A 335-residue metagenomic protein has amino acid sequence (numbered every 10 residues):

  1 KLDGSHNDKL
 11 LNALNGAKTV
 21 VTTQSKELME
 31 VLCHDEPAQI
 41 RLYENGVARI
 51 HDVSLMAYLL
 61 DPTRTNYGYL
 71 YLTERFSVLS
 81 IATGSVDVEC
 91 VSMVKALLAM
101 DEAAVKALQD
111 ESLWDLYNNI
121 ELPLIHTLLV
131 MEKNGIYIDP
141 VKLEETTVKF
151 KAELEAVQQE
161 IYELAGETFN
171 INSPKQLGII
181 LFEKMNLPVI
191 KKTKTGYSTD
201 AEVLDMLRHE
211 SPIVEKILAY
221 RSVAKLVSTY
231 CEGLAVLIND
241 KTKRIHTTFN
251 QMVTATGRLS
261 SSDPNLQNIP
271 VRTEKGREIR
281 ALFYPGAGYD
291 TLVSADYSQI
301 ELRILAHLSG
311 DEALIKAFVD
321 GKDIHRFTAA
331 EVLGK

Functional and structural regions predicted by a protein language model:
K1-L108, T147, Q299: Conserved DEDDh/DEDDy metal-dependent 3′-5′ exonuclease domain
K1-L2, R75, C90-E274, Y284-T291 (+3 more regions): Conserved "right-hand" nucleotidyltransferase catalytic core of DNA-directed polymerases
V20, L292-S294: Short glycine-aspartate micro-motif
Q39-L42, G68, L187-K191, G310-D320: Cytochrome P450 catalytic domain signature, combining two hallmark sequence patches
A48, R272, L282-G286, H307-G310 (+1 more regions): Short, surface-exposed loop/turn microsegments at beta-strand edges and helix-strand junctions
P62, I171, A317-V319: Conserved, non-catalytic sequence blocks in retroelement Pol enzymes and Pol-derived host proteins
R277, L302-R303, H307, R326-F327: Feature representing long, continuous alpha-helical segments
D320-K335: Generic long, charged, amphipathic alpha-helical segments
